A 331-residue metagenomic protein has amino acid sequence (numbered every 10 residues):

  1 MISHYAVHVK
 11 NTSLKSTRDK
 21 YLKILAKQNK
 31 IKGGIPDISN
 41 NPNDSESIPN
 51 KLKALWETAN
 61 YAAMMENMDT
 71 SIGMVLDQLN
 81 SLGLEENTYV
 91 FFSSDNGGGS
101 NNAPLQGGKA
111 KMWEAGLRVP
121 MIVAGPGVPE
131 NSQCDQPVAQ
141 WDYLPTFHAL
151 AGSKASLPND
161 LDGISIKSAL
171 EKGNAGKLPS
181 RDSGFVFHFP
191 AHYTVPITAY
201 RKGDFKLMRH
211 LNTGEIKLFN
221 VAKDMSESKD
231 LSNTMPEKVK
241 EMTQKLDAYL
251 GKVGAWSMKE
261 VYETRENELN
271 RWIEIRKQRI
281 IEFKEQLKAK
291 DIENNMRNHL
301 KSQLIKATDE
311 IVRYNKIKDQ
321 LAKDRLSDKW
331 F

Functional and structural regions predicted by a protein language model:
M1-L144, H148-L161, A199, R209-N212 (+4 more regions): Active-site-proximal cap/lid insertion segments
H4-A6, P190-H192, T264-E268: Glycine-rich beta-alpha junction loops
P49, Y143, N212-E215, V221 (+1 more regions): Long, internal low-complexity/basic segments
Q140, D162-I164, S183, Y193: Conserved glycosyltransferase catalytic-site signature
L161, S168-K177: Acidic, glycine-rich loop-and-strand cores that form catalytic or ligand-binding grooves in diverse globular domains
R181-H188: WW-domain-binding short linear motifs
P196-R209, K217: Short, surface-exposed beta-strand/loop micro-motifs that present aromatic residues
